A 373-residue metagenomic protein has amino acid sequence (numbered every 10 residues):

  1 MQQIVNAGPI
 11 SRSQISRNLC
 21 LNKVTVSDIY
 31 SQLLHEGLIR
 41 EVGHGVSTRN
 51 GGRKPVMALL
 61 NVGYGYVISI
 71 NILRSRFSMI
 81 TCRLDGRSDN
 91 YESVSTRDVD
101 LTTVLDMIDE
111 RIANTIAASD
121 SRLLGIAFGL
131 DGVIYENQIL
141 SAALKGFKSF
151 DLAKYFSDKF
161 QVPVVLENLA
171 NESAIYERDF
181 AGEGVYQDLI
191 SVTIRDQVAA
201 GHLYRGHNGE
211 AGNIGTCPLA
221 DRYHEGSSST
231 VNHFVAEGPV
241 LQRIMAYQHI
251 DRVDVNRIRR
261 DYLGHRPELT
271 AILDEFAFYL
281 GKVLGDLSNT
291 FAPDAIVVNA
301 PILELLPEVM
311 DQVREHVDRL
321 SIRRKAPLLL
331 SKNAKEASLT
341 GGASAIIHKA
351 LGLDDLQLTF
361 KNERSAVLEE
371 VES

Functional and structural regions predicted by a protein language model:
M1-V42, R49-G52, M57-Y91, V99-A117 (+2 more regions): ATP-binding/phosphotransfer module of carbohydrate and carboxylate kinases, centering on a glycine-rich
I15, S88, E92-D188, S228 (+1 more regions): Glycine-rich phosphate-binding loop and adjoining helix at the ATP-binding site of ATP-dependent phosphoryl-transfer
N71, G125-D131, S191-Q197: Short beta-strand segments
I80, Y135-A142, A199-H207: Amphipathic coiled-coil signal-relay and dimerization helices
Y91, S157-P267, E370: Glycine/GP-enriched mid-protein hinge/lid loop-to-helix segment characteristic of carbohydrate kinases
G132, Y223, I302: Flexible, active-site-proximal loop/turn residues at the rims of small-molecule/cofactor binding pockets and catalytic
